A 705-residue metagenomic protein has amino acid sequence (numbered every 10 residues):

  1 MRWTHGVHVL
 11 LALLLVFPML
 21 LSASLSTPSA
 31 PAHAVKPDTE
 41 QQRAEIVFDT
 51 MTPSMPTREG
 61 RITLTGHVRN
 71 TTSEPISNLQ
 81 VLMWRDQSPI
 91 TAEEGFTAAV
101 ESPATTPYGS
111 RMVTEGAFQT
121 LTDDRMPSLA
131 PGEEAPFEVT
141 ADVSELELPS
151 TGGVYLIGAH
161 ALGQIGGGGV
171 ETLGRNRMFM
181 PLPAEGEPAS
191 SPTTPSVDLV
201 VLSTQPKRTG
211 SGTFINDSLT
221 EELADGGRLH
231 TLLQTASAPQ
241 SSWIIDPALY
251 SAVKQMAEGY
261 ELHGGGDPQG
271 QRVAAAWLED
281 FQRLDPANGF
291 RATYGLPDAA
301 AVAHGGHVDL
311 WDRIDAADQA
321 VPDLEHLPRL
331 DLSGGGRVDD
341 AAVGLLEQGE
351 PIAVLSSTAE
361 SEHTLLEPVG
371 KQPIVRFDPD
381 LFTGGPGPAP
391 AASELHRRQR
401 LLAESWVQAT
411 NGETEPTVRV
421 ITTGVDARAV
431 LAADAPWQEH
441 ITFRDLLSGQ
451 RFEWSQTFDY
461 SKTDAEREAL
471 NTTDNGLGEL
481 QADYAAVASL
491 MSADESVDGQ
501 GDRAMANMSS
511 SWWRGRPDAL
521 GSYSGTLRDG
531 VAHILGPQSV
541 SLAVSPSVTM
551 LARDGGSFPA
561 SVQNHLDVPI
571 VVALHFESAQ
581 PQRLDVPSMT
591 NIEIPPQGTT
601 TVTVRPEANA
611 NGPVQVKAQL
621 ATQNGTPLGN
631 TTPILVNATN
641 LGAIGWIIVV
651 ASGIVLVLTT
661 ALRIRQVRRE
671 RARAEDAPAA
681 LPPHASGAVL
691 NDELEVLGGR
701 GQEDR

Functional and structural regions predicted by a protein language model:
R85-S110, G166-G167, S578-M589, N624-P627: Short aromatic-acidic-glycine turn motif
T105, G109-L148, L584-A610: Intrinsically disordered, low-complexity Pro/Gly/Ser/Thr-rich segments with frequent PxxP/GP/PP motifs and embedded
E145-I157, A610-K617: Short glycine/proline/serine/threonine-rich loop/turn segments at secondary-structure transition edges
I165-P195, L628-I647: Short beta-strand elements
T172-R177, P181-R283: Active-site beta->alpha N-cap acidic-glycine motif
A224, Q234-S237, S241, A320-H326 (+3 more regions): Catalytic grooves of carbohydrate-active enzymes
D502, A506-M508, P517-G642: Membrane-proximal extracellular "stem/stalk" segments of glycoproteins immediately N-terminal to a transmembrane helix
R669-R705: Cytoplasmic C-terminal tails of single-pass
